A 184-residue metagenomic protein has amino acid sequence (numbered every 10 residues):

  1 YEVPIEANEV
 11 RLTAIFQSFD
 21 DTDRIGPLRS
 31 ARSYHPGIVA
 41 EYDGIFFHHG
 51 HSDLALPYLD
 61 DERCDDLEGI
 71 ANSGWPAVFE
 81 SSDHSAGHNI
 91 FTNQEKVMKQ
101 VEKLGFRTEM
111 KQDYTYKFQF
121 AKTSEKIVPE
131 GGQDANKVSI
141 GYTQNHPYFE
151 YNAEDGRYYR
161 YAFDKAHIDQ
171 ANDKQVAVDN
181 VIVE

Functional and structural regions predicted by a protein language model:
Y1, E6-E184: A surface/extracellular/periplasmic glyco- and lipid-processing/surface-interacting theme
